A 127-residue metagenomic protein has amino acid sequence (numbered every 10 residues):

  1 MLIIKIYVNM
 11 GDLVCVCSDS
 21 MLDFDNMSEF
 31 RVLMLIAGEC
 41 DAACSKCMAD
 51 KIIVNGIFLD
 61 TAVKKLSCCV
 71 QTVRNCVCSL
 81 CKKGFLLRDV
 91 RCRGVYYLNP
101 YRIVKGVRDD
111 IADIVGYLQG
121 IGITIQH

Functional and structural regions predicted by a protein language model:
M1-D60: Short recognition helix of helix-turn-helix/winged-helix DNA-binding domains
K5, S28, G94-V95, V115: Intrinsically disordered, low-complexity segments enriched in small/polar residues
S18-S20, V77, V115-L118: N-terminal regions of proteins, emphasizing targeting and processing segments when present
M21-F24, L87, Y97-N99, V107-I111: Intrinsically disordered, low-complexity peptide-like regions
N26-E29, V63, D110-G116: Acidic/histidine-enriched, beta-strand-rich ligand/metal-binding domains
C40-I103: Winged helix-turn-helix DNA-binding recognition segment
R102-H127: Short, amphipathic alpha-helical interaction segments positioned at domain boundaries
